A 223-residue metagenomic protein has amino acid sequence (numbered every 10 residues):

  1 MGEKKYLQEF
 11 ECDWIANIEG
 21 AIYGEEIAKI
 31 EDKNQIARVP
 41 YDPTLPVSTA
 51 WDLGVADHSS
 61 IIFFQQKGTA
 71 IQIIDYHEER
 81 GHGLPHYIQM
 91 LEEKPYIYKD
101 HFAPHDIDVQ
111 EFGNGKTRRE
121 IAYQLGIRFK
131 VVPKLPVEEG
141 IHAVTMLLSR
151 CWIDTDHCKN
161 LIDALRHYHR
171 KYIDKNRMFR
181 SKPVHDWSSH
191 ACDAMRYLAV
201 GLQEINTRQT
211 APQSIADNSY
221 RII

Functional and structural regions predicted by a protein language model:
M1-W51: ATPase catalytic-site recognition across NTP-hydrolyzing enzymes
K4, Q8, K159, S189-C192: Non-catalytic, well-ordered alpha-helical scaffold segments
Y6, F10-E11, I61, H101 (+2 more regions): A residue-level signal for conserved active-site and pocket-lining positions in enzyme catalytic cores
W14, L53-V55, H105: Short, flexible loop/turn elements at secondary-structure junctions
D42-Q66: Gly/Thr-rich phosphate-binding beta-strand-loop-beta motif of the actin/hexokinase/Hsp70
G54, H77, M195: Anionic group-transfer/hydrolysis microenvironments
I62-P183, I205-Q209, D217-I223: Mg2+-dependent endonuclease catalytic cores in nucleic-acid-processing enzymes, primarily RNase H-like
H185-N206: Acidic, Mg2+-coordinating catalytic module of metal-dependent nucleases/exonucleases that use a two-metal-ion mechanism
